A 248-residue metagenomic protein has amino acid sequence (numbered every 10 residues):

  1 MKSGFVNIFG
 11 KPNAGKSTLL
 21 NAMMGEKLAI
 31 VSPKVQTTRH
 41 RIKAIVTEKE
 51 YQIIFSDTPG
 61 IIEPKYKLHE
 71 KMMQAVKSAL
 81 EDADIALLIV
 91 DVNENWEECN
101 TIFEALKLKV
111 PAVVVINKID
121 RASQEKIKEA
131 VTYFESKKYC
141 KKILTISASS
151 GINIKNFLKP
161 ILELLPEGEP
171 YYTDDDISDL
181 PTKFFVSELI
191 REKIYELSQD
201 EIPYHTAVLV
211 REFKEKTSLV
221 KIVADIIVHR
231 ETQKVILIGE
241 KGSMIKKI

Functional and structural regions predicted by a protein language model:
M1-L80, D225-I227: Conserved G1/Walker A P-loop phosphate-binding module
G15, N153, M244: Conserved glycine(s) of the Walker
E26, I45, K49, I61-P64 (+6 more regions): Conserved, well-folded catalytic cores of nucleic-acid-processing and energy-transducing macromolecular machines
T38, I61-E63, N95-W96, A122-S123 (+1 more regions): Catalytic P-loop NTPase motifs of RecA-like helicase/translocase cores
T47-Q52, K71-I143, K214-S218: Conserved C-terminal guanine-recognition region of P-loop GTPase G domains, centered on the G4
D57, N117, S147: Active-site glycine-centered loops adjacent to acidic/histidine catalytic or metal-binding residues that shape
P111, D120-T182: Canonical P-loop GTPase G-domain recognition
T182-I248: P-loop NTP-binding site
